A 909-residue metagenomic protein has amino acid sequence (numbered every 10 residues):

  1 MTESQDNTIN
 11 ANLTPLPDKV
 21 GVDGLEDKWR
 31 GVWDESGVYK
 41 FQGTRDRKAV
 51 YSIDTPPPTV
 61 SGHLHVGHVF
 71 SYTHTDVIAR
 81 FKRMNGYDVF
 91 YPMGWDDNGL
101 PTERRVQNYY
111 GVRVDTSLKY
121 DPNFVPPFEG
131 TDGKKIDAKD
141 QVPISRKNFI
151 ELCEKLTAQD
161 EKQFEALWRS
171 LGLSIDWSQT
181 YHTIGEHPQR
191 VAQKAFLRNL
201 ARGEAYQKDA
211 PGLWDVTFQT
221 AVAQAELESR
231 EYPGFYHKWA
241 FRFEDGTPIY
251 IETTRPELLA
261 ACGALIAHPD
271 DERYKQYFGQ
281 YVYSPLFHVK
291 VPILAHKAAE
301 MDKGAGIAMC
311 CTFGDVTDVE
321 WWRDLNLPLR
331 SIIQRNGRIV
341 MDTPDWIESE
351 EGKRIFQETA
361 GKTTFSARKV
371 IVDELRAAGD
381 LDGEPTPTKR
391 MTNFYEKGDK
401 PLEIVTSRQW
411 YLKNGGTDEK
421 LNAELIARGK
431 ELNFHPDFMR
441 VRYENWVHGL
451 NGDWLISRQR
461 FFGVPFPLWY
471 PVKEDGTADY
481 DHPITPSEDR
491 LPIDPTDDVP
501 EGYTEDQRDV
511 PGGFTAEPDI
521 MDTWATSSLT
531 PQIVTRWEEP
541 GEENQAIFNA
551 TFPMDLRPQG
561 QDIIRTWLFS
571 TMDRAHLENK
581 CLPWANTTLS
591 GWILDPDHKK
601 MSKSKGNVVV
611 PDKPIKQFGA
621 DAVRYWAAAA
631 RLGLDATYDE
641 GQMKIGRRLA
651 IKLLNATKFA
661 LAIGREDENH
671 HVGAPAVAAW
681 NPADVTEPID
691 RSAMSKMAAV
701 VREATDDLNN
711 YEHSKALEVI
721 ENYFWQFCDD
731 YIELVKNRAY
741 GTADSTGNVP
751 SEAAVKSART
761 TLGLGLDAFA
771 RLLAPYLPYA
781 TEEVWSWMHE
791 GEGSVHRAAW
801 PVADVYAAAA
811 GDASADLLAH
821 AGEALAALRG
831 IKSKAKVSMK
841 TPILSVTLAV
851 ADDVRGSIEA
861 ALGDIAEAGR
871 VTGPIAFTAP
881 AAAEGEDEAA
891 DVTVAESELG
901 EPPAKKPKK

Functional and structural regions predicted by a protein language model:
T2-T14, D18-V22, D27-K28, V32-S36 (+10 more regions): Residue patterns forming the tRNA-binding/recognition surfaces of aminoacyl-tRNA synthetases and related DALR
T2-V20, F90, T406, Y411-G415 (+2 more regions): Auxiliary tRNA-acceptor-end handling modules of aminoacyl-tRNA synthetases
T44-V106, T183, A192, I251-T254 (+5 more regions): N-terminal catalytic cores of NTP/NDP-binding nucleotidyl/phosphoryl-transfer enzymes
R45-T55, G67-F70, H74, L156 (+15 more regions): Secondary-structure capping and boundary motifs in well-ordered enzyme cores
F90, E257-I266, D373, A377-N414 (+3 more regions): Structured, non-catalytic alpha/beta "coupling" segments that mediate domain-domain communication and provide generic
D96, V216, V222-E228, F514 (+6 more regions): Acidic, turn-prone loop/beta-hairpin segments
L200-L227, L259-C262, I484, D489-D506 (+2 more regions): Amphipathic alpha-helical
E252-T253, K297-A299, L325-G337, Q459-F462 (+2 more regions): Alpha-helical recognition segments enriched in aromatics with Gly/Pro capping that present substrate-recognition
